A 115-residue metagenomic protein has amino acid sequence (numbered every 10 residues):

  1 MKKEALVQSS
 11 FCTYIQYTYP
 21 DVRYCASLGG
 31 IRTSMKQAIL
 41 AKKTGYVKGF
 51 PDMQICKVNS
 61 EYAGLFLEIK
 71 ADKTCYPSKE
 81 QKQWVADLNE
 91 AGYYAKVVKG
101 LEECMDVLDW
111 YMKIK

Functional and structural regions predicted by a protein language model:
M1-K115: Catalytic phosphate/metal-binding cores of nucleic-acid and nucleotide-processing enzymes, i.e., regions that mediate
